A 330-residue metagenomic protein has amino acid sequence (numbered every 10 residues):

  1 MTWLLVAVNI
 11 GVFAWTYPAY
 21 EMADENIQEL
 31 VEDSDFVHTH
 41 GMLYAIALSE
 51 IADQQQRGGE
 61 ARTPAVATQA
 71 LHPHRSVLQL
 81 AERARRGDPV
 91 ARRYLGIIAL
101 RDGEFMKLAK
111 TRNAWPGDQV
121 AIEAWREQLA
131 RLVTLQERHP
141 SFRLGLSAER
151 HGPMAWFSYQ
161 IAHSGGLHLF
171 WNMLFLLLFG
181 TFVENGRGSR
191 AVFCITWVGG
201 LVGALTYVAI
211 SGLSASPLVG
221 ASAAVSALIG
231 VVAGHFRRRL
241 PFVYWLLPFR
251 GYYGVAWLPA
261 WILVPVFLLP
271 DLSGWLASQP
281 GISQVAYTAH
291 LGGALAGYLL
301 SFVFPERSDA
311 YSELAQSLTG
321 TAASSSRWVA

Functional and structural regions predicted by a protein language model:
M1-A330: A detector for small-residue-rich transmembrane helices and their helix-helix packing motifs
